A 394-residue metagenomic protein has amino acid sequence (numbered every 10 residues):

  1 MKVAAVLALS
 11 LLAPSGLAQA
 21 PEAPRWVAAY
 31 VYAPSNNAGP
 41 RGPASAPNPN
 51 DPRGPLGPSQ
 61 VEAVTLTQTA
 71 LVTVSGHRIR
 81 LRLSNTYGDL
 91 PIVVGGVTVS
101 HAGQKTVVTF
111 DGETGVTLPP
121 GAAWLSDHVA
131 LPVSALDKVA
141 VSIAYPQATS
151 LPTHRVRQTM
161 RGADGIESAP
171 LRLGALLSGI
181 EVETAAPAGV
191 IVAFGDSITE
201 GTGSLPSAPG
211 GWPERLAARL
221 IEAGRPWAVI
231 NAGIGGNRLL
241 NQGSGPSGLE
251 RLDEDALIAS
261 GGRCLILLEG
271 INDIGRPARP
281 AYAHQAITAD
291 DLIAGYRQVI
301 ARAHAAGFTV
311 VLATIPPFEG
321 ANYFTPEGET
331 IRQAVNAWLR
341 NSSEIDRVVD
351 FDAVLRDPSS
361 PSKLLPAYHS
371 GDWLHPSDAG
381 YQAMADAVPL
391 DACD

Functional and structural regions predicted by a protein language model:
M1-V6: Sec-dependent signal peptide recognition, specifically the positively charged N-region followed immediately by
A8, G16-F194, S204-P206: N-terminal secretory targeting modules
Y30, Q60-T69, P91, V97-S100 (+5 more regions): Conserved SGNH/GDSL esterase-like catalytic core that processes O-acyl groups on lipids and polysaccharides
L249, G275, I315-D394: Catalytic His-Asp segment of secreted/periplasmic serine-dependent ester chemistry enzymes
Y296-H304: Surface-exposed amphipathic alpha-helices with a cationic face
